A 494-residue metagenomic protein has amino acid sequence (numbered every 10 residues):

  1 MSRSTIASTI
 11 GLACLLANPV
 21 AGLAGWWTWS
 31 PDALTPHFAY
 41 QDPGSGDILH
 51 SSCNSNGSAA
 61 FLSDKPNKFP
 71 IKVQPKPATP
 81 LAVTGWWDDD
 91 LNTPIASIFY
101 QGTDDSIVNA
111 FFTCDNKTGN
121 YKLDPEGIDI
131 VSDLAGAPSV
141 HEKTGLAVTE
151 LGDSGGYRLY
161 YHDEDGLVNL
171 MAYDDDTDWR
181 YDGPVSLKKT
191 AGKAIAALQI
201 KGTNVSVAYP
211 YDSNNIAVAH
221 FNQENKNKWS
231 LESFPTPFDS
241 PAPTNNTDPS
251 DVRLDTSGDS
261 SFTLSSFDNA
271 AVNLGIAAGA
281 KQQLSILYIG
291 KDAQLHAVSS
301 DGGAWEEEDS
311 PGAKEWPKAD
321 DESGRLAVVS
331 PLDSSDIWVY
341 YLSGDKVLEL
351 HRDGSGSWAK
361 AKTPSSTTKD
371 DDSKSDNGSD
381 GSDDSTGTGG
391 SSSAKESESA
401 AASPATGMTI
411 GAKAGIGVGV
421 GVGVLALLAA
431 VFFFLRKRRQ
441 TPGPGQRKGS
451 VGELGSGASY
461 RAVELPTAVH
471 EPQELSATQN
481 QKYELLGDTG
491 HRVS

Functional and structural regions predicted by a protein language model:
M1-G22, T478, D488-S494: Fungal secretory targeting signals
L16-A400, V420-L428: A structural motif
D370-S494: C-terminal membrane-anchoring module of eukaryotic surface/secreted proteins
